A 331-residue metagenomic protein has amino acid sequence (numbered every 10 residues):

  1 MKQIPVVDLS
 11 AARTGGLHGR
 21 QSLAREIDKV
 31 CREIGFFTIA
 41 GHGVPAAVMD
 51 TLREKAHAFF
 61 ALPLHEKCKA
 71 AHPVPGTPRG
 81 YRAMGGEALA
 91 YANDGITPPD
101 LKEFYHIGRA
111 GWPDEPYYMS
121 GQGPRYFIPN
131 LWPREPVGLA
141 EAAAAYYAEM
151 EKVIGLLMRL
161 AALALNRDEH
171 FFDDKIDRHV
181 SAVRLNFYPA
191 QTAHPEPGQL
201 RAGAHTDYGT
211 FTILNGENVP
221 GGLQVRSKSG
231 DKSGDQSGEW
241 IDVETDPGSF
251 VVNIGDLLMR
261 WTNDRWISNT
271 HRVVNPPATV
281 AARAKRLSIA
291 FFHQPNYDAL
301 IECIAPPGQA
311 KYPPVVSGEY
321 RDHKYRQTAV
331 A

Functional and structural regions predicted by a protein language model:
M1-A331: Peripheral, non-catalytic segments flanking oxidoreductase cores
